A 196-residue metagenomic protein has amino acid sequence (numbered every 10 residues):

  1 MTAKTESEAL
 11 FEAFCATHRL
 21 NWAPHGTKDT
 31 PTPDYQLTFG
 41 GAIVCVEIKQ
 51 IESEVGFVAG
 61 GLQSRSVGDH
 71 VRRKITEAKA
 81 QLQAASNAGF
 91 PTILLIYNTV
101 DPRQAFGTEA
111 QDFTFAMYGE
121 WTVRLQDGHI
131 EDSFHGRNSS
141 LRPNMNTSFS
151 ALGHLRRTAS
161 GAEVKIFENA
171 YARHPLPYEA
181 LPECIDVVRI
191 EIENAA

Functional and structural regions predicted by a protein language model:
M1-N21, K49-A196: Metal-dependent nuclease catalytic core centered on acidic motifs
A16-T38: A short acidic/basic microdomain associated with nuclease active sites
P33, V44, T92: Residue-level detector of short, conserved catalytic/binding motifs and their immediate flanks
L37-K49: Active-site beta-strand-loop-beta-strand hairpin of nuclease catalytic cores that positions key catalytic residues
